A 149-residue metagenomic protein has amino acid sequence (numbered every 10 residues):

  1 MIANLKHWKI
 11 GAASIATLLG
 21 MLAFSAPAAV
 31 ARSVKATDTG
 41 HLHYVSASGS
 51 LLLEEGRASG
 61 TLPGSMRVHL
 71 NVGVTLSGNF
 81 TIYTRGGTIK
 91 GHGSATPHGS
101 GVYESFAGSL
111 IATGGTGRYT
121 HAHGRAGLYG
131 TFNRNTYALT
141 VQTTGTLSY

Functional and structural regions predicted by a protein language model:
M1-I2, S25: Helix-centric, low-specificity signal for extended rod-like, repetitive segments
I2-S14: Bacterial N-terminal signal peptides that target proteins for export
M21-A28: C-terminal segment of classical bacterial N-terminal signal peptides
A28-Y149: Beta-strand-enriched cores of mature, soluble protein domains
